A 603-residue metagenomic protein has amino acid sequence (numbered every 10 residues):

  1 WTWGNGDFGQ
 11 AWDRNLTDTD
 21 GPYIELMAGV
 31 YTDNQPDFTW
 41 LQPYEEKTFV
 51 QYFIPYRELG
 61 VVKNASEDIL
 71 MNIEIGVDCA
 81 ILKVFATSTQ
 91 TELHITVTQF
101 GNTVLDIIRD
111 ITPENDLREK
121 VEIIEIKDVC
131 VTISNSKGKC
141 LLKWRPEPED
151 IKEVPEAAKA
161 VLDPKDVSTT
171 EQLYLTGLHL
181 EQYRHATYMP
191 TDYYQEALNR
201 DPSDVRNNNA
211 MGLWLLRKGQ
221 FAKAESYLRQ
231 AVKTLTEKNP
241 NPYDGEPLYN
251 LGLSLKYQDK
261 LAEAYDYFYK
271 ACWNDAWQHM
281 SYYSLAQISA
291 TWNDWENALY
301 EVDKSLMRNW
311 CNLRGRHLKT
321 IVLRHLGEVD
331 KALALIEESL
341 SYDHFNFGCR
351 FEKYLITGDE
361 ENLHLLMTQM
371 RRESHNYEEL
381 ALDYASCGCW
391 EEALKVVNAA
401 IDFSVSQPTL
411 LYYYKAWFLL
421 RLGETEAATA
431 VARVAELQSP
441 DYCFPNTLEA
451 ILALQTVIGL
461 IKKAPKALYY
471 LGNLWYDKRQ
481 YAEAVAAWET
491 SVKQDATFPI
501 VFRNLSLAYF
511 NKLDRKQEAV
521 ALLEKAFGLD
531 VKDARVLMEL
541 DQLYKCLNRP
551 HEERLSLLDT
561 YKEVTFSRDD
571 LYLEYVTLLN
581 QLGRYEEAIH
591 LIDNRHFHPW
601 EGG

Functional and structural regions predicted by a protein language model:
W1-E46, I54: A contiguous, surface-exposed recognition patch within enzymatic or periplasmic domains that forms
V62-S168, F347-F351, I356-L363, W417 (+1 more regions): Long, contiguous interaction/recruitment modules in multidomain scaffold/adaptor proteins
L178-H179, L213, L253, Q287 (+8 more regions): Residue-level recognition of tetratricopeptide repeat
P190, A224, A264, A298 (+8 more regions): Single-residue signature of alpha-solenoid repeat helices
R200, T234-P240, N274, R308 (+9 more regions): Structural marker of alpha-solenoid helical repeat scaffolds
N207, P240-N241, P247, S281 (+9 more regions): TPR alpha-solenoid repeat register
